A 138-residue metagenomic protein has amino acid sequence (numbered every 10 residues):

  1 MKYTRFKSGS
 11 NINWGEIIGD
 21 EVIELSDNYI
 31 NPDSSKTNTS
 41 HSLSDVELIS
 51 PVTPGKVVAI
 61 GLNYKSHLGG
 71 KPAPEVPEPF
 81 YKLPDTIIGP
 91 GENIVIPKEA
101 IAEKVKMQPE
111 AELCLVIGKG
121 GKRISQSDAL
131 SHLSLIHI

Functional and structural regions predicted by a protein language model:
K2-I136: Active-site microenvironments in enzyme catalytic cores
